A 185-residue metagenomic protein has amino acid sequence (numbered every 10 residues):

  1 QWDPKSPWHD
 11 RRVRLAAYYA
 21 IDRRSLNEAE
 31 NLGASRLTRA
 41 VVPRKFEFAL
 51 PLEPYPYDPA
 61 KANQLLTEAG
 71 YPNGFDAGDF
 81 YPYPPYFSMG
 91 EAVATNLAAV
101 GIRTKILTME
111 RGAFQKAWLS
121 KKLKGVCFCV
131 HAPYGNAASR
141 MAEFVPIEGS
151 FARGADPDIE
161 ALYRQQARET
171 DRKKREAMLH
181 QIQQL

Functional and structural regions predicted by a protein language model:
P4, I21-S25, E30-A34, L66-N73 (+4 more regions): Sec/Tat-exported extracytoplasmic proteins
P4-R11, Y19, R36-E68, Y86-S88: Structural transition elements
L15, N27, A99-F114, L119 (+2 more regions): Extracytoplasmic/peripheral linker and loop segments enriched in polar/acidic and small residues with frequent Thr/Pro
R23-L26, A34-L37, F46-F48, P84-F87 (+3 more regions): Solvent-exposed loop/turn segments at secondary-structure junctions within structured extracellular/periplasmic domains
E28-L32, A40-V41, G90-A92, A137-R140: Short, solvent-exposed loop/turn and secondary-structure capping segments
G74-Y83: Short, well-ordered beta-strand elements
S88-V100: Short, polar/charged alpha-helical segment
K124-V130: Paired acidic/hydrophobic, glycine-rich loop segments that form the ligand-binding mouth/hinge of periplasmic-binding
